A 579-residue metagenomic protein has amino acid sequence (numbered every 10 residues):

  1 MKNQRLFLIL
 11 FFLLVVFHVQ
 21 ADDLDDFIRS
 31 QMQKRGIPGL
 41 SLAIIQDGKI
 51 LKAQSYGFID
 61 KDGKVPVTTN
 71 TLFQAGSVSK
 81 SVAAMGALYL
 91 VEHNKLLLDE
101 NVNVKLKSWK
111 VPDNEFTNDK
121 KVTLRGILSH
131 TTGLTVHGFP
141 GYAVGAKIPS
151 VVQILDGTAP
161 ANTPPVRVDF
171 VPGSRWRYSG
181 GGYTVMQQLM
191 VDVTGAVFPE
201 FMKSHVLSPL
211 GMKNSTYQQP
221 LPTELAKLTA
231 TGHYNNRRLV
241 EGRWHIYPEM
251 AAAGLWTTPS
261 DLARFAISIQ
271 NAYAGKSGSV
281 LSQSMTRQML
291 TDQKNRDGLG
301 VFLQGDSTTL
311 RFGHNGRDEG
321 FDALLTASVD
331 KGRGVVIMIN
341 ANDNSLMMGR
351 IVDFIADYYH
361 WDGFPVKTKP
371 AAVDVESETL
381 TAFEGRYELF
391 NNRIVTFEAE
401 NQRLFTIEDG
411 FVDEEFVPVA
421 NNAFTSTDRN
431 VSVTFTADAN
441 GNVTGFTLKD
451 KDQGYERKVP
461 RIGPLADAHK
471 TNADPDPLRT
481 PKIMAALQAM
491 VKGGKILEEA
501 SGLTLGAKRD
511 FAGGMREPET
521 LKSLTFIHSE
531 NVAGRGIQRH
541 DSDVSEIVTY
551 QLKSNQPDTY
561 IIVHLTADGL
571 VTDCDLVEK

Functional and structural regions predicted by a protein language model:
K2-L6, L14-F73, V91-L97, V104 (+8 more regions): N-terminal leader/targeting segments and the immediately adjacent pre-domain N-terminus
D22-Q54, V191-S204, S208, V240-Q488 (+1 more regions): Catalytic loop of the DD-peptidase/beta-lactamase superfamily, centered on the K-T-G motif and neighboring
F58-G180, T194-V197, S204, P220-H245 (+1 more regions): Active-site-proximal loop and beta-strand segments within enzyme catalytic domains
L72-Q74, V111-E115, V171-R175, Q187-D192 (+4 more regions): Second-shell loop/turn segments in exported
A83-A84, G182-Q187, A263: Well-ordered alpha-helical segments within folded domains of soluble proteins
I127, M186, L262-F265, G332 (+1 more regions): Structural scaffold positions in well-ordered secondary structure
F397, T406-I407, L497-V544: Short solvent-exposed beta->alpha transition segments
T480-L503: Short acidic-aromatic low-complexity motifs
